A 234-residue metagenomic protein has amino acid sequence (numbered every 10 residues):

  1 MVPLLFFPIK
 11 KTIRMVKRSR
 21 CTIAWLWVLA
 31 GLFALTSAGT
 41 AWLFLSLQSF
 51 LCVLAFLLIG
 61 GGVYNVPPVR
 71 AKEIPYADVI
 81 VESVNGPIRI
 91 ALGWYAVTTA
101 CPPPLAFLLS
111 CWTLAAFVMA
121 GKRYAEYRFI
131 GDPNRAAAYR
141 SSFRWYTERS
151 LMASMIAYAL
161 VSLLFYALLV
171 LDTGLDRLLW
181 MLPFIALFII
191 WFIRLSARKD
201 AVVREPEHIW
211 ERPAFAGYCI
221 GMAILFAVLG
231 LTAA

Functional and structural regions predicted by a protein language model:
M1-C21, G62-V63, P68-V81, F117-F129 (+1 more regions): Acidic (Asp/Glu-rich) catalytic motifs at the cytosolic membrane interface
M1-K11, T36, Q48-N65, L108-A115 (+1 more regions): Membrane-embedded alpha-helical segments that form the functional core of polytopic membrane enzymes, especially those
L5, W27-L35, I156, I224: Alpha-helical hydrophobic membrane-insertion segments
P8-T12, S19-W25, S46-S49, P102 (+3 more regions): Serine/threonine-rich low-complexity intrinsically disordered regions
C21-T98: Intramembrane alpha-helical segments
I74, E82-A234: C-terminal membrane-associated helical module and adjoining short loops/tails
